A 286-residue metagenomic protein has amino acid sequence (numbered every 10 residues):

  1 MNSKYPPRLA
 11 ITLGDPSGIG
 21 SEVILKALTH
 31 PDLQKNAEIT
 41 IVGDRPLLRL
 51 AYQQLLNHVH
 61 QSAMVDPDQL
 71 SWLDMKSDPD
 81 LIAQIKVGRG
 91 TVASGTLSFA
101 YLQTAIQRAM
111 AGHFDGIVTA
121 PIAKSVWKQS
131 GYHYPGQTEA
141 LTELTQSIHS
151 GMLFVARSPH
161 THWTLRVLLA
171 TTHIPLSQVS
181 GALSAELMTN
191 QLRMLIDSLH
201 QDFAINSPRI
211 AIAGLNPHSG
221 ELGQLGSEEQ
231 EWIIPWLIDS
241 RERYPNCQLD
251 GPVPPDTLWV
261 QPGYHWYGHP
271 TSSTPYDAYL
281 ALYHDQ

Functional and structural regions predicted by a protein language model:
M1-Q230, I234-Q286: Anion-binding alpha/beta catalytic cores of soluble intermediary-metabolism enzymes, centered on
